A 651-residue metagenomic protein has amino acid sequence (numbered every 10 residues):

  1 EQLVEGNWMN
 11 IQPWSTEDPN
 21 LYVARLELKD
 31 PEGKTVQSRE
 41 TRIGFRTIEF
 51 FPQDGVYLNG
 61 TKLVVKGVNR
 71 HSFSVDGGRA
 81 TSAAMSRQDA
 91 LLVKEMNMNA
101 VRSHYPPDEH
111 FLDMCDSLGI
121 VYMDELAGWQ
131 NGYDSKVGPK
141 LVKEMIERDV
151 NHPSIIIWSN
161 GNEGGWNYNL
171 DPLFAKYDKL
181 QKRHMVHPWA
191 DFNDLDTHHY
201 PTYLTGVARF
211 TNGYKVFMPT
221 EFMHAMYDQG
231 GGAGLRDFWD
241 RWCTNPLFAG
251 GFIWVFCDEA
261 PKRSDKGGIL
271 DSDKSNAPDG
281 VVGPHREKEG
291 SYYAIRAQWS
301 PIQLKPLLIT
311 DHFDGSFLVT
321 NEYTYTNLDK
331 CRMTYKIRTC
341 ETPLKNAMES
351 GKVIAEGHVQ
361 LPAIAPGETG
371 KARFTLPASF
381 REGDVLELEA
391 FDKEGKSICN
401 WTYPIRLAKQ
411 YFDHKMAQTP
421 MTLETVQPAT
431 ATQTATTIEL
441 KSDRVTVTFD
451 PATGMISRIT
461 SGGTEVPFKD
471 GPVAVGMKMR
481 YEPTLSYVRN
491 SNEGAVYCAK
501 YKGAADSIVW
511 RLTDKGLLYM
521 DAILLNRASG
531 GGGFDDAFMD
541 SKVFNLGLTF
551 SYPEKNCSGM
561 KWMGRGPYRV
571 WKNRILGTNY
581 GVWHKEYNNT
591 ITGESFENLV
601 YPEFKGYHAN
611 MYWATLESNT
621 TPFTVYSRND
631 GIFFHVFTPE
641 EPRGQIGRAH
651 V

Functional and structural regions predicted by a protein language model:
E1-E5, P366-T375, R444: Short Pro-Gly-centered flexible turn/kink motifs
E1-P52, A378-T425: Extended acidic/polar, glycine-enriched regions that form or flank non-catalytic beta-rich accessory modules
W8-P13, R25-I157, G161-N167, M218 (+3 more regions): Active-site-adjacent substrate/metal-binding segments within catalytic domains of carbohydrate-active enzymes
I11-P13, G357-A363, I508-W510: Beta-strand-rich interaction surfaces with strong enrichment in secreted/lumenal proteins
S15, S379-R381, Q410-R648: Beta-strand/loop-rich accessory regions of lumenal/periplasmic or secreted enzymes, predominantly carbohydrate-active
E32, E322-N327, E341, E394 (+1 more regions): Short, acidic/polar linear motifs in exposed loop/turn regions
A84-E95, N99-G290: Substrate-binding/catalytic cleft of secreted carbohydrate-active enzymes, primarily glycoside hydrolases
W158, A208-F374, F380, T621-G647: Substrate-binding clefts and catalytic carboxylate motifs of secreted carbohydrate-active enzymes
